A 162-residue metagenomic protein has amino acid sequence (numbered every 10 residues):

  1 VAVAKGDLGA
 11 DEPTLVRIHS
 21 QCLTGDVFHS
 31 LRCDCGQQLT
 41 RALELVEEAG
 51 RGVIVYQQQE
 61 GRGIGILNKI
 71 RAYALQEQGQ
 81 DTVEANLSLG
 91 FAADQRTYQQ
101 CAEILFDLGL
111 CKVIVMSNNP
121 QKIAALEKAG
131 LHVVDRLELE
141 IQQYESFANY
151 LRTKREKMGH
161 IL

Functional and structural regions predicted by a protein language model:
V1-L162: Catalytic domains of riboflavin
